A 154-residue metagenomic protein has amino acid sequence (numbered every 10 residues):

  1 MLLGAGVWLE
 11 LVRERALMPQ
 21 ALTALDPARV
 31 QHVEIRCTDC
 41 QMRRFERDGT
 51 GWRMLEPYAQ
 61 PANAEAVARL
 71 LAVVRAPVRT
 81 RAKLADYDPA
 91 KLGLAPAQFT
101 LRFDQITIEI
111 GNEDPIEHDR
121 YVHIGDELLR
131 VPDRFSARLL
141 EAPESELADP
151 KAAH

Functional and structural regions predicted by a protein language model:
M1-H154: A short-motif feature that recognizes glycine-rich, charge-decorated loops that bind or process nucleotide phosphates
